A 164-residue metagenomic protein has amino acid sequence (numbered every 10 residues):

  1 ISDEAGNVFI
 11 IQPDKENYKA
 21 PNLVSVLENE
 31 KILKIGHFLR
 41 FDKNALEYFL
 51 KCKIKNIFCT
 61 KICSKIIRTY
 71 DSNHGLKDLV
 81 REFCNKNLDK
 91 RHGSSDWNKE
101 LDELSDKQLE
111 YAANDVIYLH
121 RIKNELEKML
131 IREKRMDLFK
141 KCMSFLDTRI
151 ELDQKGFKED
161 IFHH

Functional and structural regions predicted by a protein language model:
I1-M129: Conserved DEDDh/DEDDy metal-dependent 3′-5′ exonuclease domain
N98, S105-H164: Mixed-charge, glycine-rich, non-catalytic linkers/tails in nucleic-acid processing enzymes
